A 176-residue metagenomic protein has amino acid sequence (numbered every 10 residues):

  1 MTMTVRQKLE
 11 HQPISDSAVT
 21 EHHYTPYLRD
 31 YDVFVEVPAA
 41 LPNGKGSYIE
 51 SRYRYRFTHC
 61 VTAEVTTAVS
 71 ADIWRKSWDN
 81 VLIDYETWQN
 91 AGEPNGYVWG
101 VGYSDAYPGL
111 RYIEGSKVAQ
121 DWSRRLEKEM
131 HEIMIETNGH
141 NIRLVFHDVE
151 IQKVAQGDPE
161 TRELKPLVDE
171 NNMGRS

Functional and structural regions predicted by a protein language model:
M1-S176: Surface-exposed, interaction-prone regions used to assemble/regulate multi-protein complexes
